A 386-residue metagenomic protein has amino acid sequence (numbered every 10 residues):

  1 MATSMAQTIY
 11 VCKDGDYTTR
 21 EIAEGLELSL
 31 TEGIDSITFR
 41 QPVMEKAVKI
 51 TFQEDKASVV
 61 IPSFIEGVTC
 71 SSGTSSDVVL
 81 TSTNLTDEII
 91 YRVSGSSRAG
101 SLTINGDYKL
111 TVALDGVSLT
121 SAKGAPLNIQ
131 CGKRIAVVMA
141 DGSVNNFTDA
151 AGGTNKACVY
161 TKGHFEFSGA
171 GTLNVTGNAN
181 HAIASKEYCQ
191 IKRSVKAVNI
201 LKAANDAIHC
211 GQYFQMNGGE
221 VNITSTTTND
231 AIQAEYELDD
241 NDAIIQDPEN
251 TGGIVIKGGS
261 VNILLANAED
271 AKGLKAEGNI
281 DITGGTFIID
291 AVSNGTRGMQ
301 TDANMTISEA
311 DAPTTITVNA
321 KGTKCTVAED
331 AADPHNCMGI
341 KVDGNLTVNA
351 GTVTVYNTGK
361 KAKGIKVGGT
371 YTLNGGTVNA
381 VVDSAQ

Functional and structural regions predicted by a protein language model:
M1-T8: Bacterial Sec-dependent N-terminal signal peptides
T8, S36, I90: A residue-level signal for beta-strand positions that form part of recognition/binding surfaces within mature
T8-G25: Short N-terminal segments immediately surrounding and downstream of signal-peptide cleavage
A23-I37: Structured surface patches comprising rigid loops and adjacent beta-strands/short helices at the edges of well-ordered
P42-Q386: A composition-driven surface/loop motif
